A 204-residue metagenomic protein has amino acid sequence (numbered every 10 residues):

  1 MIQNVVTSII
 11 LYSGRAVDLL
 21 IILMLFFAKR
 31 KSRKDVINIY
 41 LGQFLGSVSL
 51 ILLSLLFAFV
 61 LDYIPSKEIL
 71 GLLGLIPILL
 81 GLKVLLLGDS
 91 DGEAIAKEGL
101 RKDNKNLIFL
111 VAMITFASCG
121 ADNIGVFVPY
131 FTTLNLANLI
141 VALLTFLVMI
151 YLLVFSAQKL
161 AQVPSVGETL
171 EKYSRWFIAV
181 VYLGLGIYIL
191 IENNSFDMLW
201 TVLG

Functional and structural regions predicted by a protein language model:
M1-V17, G92-S118, I140-L144, V148 (+1 more regions): Small-residue-enriched transmembrane helix starts and helix-helix packing motifs in multi-pass inner-membrane proteins
I2-D62, V128-L144: Juxtamembrane transmembrane-helix termini in multi-pass membrane transport proteins
L23, L53, M149-S165: Transmembrane alpha-helical segments of integral membrane proteins
R33-E98, L170, I187: Membrane helix-loop-helix hairpins that form the core translocation module of multi-pass transporters
F44, V48-L52, L147-Y151, F155 (+1 more regions): Hydrophobic/small/kink-forming positions within alpha-helical transmembrane segments of polytopic membrane proteins
Q158-V180: Interfacial loop-to-transmembrane junctions
R175-N193: Final/C-terminal transmembrane alpha-helix of multipass membrane proteins
Y188-G204: Juxtamembrane boundary at the C-terminal end of a transmembrane helix
